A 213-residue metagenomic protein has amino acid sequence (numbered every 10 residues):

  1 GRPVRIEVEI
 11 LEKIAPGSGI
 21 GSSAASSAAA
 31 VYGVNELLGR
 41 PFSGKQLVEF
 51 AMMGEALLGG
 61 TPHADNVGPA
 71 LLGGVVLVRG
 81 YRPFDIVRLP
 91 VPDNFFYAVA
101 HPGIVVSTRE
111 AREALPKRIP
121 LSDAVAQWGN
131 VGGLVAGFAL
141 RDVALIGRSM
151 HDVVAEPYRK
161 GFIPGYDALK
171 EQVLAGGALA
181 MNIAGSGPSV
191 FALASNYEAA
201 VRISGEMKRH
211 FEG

Functional and structural regions predicted by a protein language model:
G1-L58, L174-A175: Anion-binding (especially nucleotide phosphate/pyrophosphate-binding) glycine-rich loop and adjoining beta-alpha core
S23, N66, G185: Conserved acidic catalytic centers in enzymes
A25-S27, G39, R79-G80, F191-L193: Residues at secondary-structure transition points
S43-L179, L193-E212: ATP-dependent small-molecule kinase catalytic core of the GHMP/sugar-kinase superfamily and closely related
A180-A184: Short beta-strand
P188: Conserved glycine-rich beta-strand-loop-beta hairpin in the small C-terminal domain of fold type I
